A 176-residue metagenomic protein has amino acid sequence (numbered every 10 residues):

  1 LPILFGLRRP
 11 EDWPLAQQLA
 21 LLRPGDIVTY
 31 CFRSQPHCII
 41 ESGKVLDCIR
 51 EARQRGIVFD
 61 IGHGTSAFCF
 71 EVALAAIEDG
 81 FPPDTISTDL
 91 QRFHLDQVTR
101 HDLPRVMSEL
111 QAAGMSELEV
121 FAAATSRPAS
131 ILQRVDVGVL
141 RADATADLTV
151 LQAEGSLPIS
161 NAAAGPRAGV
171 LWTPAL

Functional and structural regions predicted by a protein language model:
L1-Q97: Active-site core of metal-dependent hydrolases
P2-G6, Q35, D60-H63, A123-R127 (+1 more regions): Short linear motifs at secondary-structure transitions and domain/linker junctions
D12, S66, S130, G155-S156: Generic "edge-of-domain/loop-turn" microfeature
P14, K44, S116, S160-A168: Alpha-helix capping and helix-coil boundary motifs
L19, S87, V137, R167-G169 (+1 more regions): Generic secondary-structure boundary/loop-capping signal
R50-Q54, S108-E109, G155-S156: A general structural signal for short secondary-structure boundary/capping elements
E71-A153: His/Asp/Glu-enriched, well-ordered alpha-helical/loop segment that forms or immediately abuts the divalent-metal
T145-L176: C-terminal cap of metal-dependent C-N hydrolases
